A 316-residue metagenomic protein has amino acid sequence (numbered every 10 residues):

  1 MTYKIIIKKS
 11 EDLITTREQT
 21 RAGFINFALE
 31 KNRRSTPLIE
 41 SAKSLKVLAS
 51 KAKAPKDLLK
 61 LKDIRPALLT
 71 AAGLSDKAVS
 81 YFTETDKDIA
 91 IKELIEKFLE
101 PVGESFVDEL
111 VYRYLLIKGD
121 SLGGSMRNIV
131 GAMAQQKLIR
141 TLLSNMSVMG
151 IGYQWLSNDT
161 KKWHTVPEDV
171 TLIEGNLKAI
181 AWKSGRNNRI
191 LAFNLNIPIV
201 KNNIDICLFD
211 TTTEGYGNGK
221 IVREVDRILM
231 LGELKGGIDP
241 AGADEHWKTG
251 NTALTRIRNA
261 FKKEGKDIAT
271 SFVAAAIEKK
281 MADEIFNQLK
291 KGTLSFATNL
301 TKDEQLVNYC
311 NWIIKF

Functional and structural regions predicted by a protein language model:
M1-N145: Nuclease-adjacent, charged terminal/linker segments that flank catalytic cores
I5, W155-S157, S184, L195: Intrinsically disordered, low-complexity regions enriched in small/polar residues
Q19, Q135-Q136, Q154, Q288 (+1 more regions): Residue-identity detector for glutamine
S35, A49, L59, L69-T70 (+8 more regions): Generic local-structure boundary detector
V47, V79, V102, V107 (+9 more regions): Extended aliphatic helical segments
M126, G131-T171: Extended, H/D-rich, highly charged conserved domains that either
H164-F316: Catalytic core segments in nucleotide and nucleic-acid processing enzymes
